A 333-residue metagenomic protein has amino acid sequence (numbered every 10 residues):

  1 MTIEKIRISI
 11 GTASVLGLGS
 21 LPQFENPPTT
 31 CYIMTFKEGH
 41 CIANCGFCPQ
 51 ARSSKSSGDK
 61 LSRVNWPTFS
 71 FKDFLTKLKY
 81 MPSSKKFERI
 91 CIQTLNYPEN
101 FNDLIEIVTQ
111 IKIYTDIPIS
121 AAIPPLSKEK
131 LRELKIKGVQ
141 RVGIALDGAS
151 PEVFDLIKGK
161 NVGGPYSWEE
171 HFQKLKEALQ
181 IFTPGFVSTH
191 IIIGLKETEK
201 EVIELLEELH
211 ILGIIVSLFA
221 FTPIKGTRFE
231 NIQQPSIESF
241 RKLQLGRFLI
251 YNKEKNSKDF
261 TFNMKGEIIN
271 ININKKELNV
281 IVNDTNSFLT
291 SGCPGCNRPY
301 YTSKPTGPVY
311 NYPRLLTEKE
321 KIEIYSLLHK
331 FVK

Functional and structural regions predicted by a protein language model:
M1-C31, I181, I203-K333: Auxiliary Fe-S-binding modules of radical SAM enzymes
G17-G19, F24, T29, T35-H40 (+4 more regions): Conserved Radical SAM active-site core
K37-C41, N286-L289: Short metal-coordination and nucleic-acid-contact micro-motifs, chiefly zinc-binding Cys/His arrays
S127-G138, I193-I211: Catalytic cores of alpha/beta
N161, L175-K200, F221, G226 (+1 more regions): Conserved strand-turn element in the central/C-terminal portion of the radical SAM core barrel that lines
